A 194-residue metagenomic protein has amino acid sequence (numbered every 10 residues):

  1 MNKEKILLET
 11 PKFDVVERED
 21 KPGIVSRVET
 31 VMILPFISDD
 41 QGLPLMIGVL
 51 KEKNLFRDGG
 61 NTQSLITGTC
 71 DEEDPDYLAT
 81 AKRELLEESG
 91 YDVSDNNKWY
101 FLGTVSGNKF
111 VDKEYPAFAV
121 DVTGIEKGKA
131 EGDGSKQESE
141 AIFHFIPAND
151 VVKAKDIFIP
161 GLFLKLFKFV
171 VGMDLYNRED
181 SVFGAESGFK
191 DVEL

Functional and structural regions predicted by a protein language model:
M1, N61, I66, V111 (+3 more regions): Nudix hydrolase/Nudix homology domain
N2, D92-F101: A short coil-to-beta-strand element that immediately follows conserved catalytic motifs
N2-D40: Acidic, metal-coordinating catalytic segment for phosphate/diphosphate chemistry, firing primarily on the Nudix
K12-D20, V105-K129: Active-site-adjacent beta-strand/loop module that shapes the phosphate/pyrophosphate-binding cleft
V15, V49-L50, Y115, F143: Hydrophobic residues on conserved beta-strands that form the core of alpha/beta folds
E17, P35-I37, A119-D121, H144-P147: Short, well-ordered beta-strand micro-motif
S26-V28, L34, G42-R83, G134-Q137 (+1 more regions): Conserved Nudix-box catalytic region and its N-terminal flanking loop in Nudix hydrolases and closely related
